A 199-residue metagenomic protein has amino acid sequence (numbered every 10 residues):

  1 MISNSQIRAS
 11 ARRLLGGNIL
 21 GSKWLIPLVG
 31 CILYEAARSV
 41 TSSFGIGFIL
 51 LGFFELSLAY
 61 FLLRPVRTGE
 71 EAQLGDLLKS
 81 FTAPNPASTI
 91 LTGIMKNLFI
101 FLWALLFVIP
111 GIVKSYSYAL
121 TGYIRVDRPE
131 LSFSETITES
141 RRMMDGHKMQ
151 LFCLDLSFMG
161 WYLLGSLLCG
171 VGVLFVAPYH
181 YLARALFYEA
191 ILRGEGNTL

Functional and structural regions predicted by a protein language model:
M1-L199: Hydrophobic alpha-helical membrane segments
